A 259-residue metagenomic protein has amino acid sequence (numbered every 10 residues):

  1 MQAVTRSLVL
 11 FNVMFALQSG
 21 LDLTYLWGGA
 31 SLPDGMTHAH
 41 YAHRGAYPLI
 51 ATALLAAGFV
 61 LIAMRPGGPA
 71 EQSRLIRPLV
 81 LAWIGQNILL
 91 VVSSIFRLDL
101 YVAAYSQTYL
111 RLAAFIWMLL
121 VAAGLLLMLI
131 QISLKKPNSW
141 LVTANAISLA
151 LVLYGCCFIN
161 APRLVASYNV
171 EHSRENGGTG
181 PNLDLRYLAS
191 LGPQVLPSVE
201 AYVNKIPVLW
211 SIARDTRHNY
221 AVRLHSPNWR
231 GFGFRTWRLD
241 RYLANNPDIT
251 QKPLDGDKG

Functional and structural regions predicted by a protein language model:
M1-L8, L21-Y41, A56-V80, F96-Q107 (+1 more regions): Juxtamembrane membrane-water interface segments of multi-pass membrane proteins, especially cytoplasmic-side
Q2-T24, A51-T52, L81-S93, L120 (+1 more regions): Alpha-helical transmembrane segments of multi-pass integral membrane proteins
L26, S106-G124, G180-L188, V199: Alpha-helical transmembrane segments of multi-pass integral membrane proteins, characterized by long hydrophobic
D34-A51, Q107-L119: Short aromatic-rich membrane-water interface segments that cap or initiate transmembrane helices in multi-pass membrane
Q86-A103, Q107-I116: Membrane-proximal extracellular juxtamembrane segment immediately upstream of a following transmembrane helix
A123-I130, C157: Alpha-helical bilayer-embedded segments of polytopic membrane proteins, i.e., transmembrane/intramembrane helices
L153-G180: Hydrophobic alpha-helical transmembrane segments in integral membrane proteins
R186-G259: Extracytosolic and intramembrane catalytic regions of membrane-associated proteins in envelope/secretory systems
